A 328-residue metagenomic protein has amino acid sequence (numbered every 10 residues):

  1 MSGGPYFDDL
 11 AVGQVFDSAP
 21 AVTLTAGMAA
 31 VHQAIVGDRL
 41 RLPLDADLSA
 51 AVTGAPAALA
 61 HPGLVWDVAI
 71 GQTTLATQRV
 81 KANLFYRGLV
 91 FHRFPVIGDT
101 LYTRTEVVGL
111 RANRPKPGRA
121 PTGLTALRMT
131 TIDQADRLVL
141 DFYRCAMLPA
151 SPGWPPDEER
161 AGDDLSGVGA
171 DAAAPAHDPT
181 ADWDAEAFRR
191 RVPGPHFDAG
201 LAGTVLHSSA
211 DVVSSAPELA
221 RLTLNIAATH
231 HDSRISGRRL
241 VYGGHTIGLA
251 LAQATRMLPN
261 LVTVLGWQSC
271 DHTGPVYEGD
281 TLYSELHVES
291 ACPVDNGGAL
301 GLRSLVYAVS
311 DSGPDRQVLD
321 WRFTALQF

Functional and structural regions predicted by a protein language model:
M1-V52, P149-G237, G297, T324: Non-catalytic linker/capping segments at the edges of enzyme domains
S2-V12, I97-T180, E278, H287-F328: HotDog/MaoC-like acyl-thioester-processing domains
F7-L10, T23-L24, L59, L89 (+5 more regions): Hydrophobic beta-strand core residues of beta-sandwich domains
P20, R87, T125-L127, T204 (+2 more regions): Structural beta-strand/beta-sheet cores of well-ordered domains, especially the beta-sheet scaffolds that support
D45-P56, P115-R119: Intrinsically disordered, low-complexity coil segments
A50-R111, H245-E289: Hydrophobic beta-strand-centered segment that forms part of the acyl-chain substrate-binding groove
S236-L240, L265-W267: A beta-strand-loop signature enriched in Asp, Gly, Thr, and Trp that corresponds to the sialidase/neuraminidase Asp-box
